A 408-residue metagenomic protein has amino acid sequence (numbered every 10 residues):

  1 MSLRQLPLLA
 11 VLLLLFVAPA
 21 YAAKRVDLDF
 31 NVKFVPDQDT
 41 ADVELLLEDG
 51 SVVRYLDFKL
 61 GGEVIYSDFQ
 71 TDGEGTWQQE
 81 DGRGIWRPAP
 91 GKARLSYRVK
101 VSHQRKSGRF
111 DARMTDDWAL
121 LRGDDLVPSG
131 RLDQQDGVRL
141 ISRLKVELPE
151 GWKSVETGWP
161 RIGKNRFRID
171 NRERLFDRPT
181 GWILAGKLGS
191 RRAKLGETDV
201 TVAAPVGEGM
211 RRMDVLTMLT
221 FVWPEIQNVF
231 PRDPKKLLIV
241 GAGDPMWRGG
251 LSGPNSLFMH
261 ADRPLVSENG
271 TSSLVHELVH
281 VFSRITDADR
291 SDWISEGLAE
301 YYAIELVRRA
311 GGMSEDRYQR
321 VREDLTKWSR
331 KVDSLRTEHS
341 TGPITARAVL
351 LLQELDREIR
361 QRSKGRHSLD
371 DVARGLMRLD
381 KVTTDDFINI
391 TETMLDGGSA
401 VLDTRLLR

Functional and structural regions predicted by a protein language model:
P7-V17: Bacterial N-terminal signal peptides
A18-A22: Sec/Tat signal peptide C-region and signal peptidase I cleavage site
R25-D27, F34-D37, E44-L46, L56-T220 (+3 more regions): Non-catalytic architectural context of zinc metalloproteases
A204-L216, H260-L265, I285-D289, E338-G342: Second-shell loop/turn segments in exported
K236-M246, S295: Short, solvent-exposed turn/loop segments enriched in Gly/Ser/Thr/Pro and often Arg
P254-K327: Zinc-dependent metallopeptidase catalytic helix centered on the HExxH motif and its immediate flanking segment
L325-H339: Acidic/His metal-coordination segments adjacent to aromatic residues that form catalytic metal sites in metalloenzymes
V332-S334, L352-R408: Amphipathic alpha-helical substructures
